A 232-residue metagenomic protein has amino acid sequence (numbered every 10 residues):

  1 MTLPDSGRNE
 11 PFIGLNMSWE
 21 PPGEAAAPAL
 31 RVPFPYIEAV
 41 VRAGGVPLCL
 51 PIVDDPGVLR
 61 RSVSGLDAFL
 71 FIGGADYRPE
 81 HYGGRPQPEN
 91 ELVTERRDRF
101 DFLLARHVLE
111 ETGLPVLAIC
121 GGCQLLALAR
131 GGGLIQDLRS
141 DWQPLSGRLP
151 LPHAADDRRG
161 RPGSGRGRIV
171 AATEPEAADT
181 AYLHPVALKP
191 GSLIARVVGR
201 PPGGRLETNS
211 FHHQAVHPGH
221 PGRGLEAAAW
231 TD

Functional and structural regions predicted by a protein language model:
M1-I119, L128-I135, R139-E207, H213-D232: N-terminal beta1-alpha1 cap of cysteine-dependent amidohydrolase-like domains
C123: The feature captures the ABC ATPase H-loop/switch
